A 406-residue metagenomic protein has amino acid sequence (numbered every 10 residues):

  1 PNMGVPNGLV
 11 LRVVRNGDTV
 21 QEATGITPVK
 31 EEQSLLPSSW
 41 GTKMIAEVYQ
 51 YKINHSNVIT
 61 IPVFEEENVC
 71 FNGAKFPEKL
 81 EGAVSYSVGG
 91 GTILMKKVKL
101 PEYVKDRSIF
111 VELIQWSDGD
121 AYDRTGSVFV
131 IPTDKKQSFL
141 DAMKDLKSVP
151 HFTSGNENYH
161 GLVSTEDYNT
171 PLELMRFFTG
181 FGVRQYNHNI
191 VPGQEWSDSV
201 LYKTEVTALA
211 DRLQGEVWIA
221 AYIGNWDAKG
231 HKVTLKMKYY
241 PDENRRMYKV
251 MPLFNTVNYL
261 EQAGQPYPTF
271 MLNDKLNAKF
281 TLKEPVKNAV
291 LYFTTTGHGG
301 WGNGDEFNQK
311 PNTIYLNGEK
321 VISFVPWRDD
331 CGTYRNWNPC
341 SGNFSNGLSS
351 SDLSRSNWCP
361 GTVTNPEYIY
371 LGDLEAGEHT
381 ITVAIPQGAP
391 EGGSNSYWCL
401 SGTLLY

Functional and structural regions predicted by a protein language model:
P1-Y51: Extended soluble regions of mature proteins
S38-Y406: Extracellular/secretory-pathway and virion-surface proteins
